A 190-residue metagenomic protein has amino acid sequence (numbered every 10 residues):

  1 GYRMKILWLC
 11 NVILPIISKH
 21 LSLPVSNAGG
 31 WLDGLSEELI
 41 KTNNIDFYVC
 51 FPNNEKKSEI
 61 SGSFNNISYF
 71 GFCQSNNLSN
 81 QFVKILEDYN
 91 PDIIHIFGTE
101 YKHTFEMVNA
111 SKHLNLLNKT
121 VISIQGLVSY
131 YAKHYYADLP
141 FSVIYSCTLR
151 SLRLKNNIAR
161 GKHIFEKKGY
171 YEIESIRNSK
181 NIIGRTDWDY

Functional and structural regions predicted by a protein language model:
G1-K57, S63-S68, L116: N-terminal subdomain of nucleotide-sugar transferases
K5-L7, I93, H113-L154, I183: Active-site proximal beta-strand in glycosyltransferases
N11, A28-W31, F97, K168 (+1 more regions): Replace "coordinates the UDP/GDP/TDP-sugar" with "coordinates nucleotide-activated sugar donors
S63-Q81, I96, L152-I164: A short, charged, and often flexible helix/loop element on the N-terminal side of the glycosyltransferase catalytic
S79-N90, E172: Short, well-structured alpha-helical segments in soluble
I85-K102, M107, V121, I182-I183: Short N-terminal targeting/anchoring amphipathic segment
V128, I144-N181: Membrane-proximal helix-turn-helix segments that form the acceptor-binding/catalytic region of lipid-linked
W188-Y190: Alpha-helix capping/helix-boundary segments
